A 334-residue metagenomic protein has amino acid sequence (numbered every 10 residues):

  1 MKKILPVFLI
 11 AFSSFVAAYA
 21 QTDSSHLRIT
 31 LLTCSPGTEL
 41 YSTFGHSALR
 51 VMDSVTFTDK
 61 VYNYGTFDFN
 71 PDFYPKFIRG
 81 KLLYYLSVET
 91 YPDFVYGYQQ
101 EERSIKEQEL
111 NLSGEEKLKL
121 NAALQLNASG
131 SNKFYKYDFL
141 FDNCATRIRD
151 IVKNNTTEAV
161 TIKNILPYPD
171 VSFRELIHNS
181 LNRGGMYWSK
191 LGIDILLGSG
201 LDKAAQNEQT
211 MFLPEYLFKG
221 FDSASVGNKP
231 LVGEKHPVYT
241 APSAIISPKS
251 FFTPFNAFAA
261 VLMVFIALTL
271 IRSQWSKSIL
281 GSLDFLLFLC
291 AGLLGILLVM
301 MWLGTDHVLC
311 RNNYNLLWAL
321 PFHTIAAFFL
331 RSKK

Functional and structural regions predicted by a protein language model:
M1-T22: Bacterial Sec-dependent N-terminal signal peptides
Q21-S24, F251-F252: Membrane-proximal intrinsically disordered regions of secretory-pathway and membrane-system proteins
S25-E102: Glycine-rich catalytic cores of cysteine/serine-nucleophile enzymes that process amide/ester linkages in cell-envelope
L31, L49-V51, Y62, Q108-L112 (+7 more regions): Generic structural hydrophobic/aromatic packing signal, biased to beta-strands
H46, D59, E107-E109, A145 (+1 more regions): Extracellular structured ligand-interaction cores
D68-E158: A cross-kingdom signal targeting lumenal/periplasmic-facing segments of multi-pass membrane and secretory-pathway
L126-F329, K334: Activation targets extended, charge/polar-rich intrinsically disordered C-terminal tails
